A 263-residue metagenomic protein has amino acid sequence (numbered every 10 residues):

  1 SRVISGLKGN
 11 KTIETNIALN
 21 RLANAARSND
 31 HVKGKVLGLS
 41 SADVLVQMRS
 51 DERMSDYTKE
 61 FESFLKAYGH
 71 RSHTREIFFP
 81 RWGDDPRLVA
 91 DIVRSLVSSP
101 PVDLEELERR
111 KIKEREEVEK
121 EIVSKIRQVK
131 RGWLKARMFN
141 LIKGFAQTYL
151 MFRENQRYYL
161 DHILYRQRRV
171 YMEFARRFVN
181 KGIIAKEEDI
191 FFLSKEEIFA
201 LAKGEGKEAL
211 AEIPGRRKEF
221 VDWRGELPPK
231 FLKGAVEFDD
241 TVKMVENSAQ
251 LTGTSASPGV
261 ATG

Functional and structural regions predicted by a protein language model:
S1-G263: Contiguous hydrophobic, helix-prone segments at protein termini that mediate membrane targeting/anchoring
